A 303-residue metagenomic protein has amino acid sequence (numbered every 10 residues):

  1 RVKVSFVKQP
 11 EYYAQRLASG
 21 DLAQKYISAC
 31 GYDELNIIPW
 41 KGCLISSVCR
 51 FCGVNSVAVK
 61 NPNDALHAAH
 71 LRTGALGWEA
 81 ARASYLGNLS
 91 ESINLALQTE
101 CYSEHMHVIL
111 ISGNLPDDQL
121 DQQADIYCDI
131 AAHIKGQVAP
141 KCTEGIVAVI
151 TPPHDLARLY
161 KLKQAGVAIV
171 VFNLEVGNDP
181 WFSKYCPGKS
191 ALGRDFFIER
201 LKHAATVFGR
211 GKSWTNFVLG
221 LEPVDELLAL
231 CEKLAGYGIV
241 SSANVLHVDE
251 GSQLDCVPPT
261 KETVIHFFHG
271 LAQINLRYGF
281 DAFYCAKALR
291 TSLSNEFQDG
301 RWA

Functional and structural regions predicted by a protein language model:
R1, L228-A303: Auxiliary Fe-S-binding modules of radical SAM enzymes
R1-V48, N55-E79, A303: N-terminal [4Fe-4S]-dependent radical SAM core
I38-K41, T73-G87, I146-P153, G220-E222: Active-site mouth loops of central-metabolism enzymes
C49, L110, F172, T215 (+1 more regions): Conserved, mostly hydrophobic/aromatic
S56-I109: Conserved alpha-helical substructure of the radical SAM core
W78-Y85, L89, Q123, K189-G193 (+3 more regions): Residue-level preference for long, well-ordered alpha-helices that form the structural scaffold of enzyme catalytic
Q98-C101, G113-V257: Conserved AdoMet/S-adenosylmethionine-binding subsite of the radical SAM
